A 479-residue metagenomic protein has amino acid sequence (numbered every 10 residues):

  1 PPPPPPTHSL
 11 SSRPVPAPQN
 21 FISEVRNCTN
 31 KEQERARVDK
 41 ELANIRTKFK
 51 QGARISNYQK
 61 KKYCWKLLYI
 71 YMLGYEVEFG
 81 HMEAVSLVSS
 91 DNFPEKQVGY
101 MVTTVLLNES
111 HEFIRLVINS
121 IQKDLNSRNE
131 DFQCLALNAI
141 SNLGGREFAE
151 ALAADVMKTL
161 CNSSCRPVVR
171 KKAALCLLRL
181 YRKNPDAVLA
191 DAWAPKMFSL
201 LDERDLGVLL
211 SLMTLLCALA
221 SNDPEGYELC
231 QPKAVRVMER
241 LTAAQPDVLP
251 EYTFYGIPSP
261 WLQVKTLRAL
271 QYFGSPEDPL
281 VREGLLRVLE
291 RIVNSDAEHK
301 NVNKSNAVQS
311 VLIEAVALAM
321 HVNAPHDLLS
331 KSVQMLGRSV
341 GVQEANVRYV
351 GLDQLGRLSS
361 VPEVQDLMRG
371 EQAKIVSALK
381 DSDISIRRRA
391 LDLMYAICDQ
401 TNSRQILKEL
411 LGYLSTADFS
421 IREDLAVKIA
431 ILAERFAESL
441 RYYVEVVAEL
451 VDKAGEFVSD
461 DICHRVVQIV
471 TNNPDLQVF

Functional and structural regions predicted by a protein language model:
P1-T7: Intrinsically disordered, low-complexity proline-rich regions
S11-A53, N57-G80, V85-V88, N92-F479: Extended alpha-solenoid helical-repeat scaffolds
